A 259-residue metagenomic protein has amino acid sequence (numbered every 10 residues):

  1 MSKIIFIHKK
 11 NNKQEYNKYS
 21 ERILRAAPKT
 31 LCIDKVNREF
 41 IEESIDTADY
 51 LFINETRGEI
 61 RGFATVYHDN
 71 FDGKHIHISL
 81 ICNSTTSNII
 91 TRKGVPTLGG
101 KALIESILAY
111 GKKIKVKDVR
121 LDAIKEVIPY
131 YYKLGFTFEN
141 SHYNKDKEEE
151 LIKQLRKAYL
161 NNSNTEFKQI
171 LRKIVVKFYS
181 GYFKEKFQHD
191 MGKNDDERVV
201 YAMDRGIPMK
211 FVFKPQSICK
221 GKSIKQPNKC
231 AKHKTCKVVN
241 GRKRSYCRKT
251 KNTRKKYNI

Functional and structural regions predicted by a protein language model:
M1-L98, A102-P215: Non-catalytic substrate-recognition and accessory regions of acyl/acetyltransferase enzymes
Q216-Y257: Extracellular Cys-Trp
